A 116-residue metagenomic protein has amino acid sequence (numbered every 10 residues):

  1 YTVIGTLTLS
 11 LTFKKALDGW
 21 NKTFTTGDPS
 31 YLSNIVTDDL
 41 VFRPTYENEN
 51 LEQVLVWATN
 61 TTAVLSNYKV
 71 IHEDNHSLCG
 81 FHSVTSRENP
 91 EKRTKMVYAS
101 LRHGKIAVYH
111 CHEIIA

Functional and structural regions predicted by a protein language model:
Y1-L7, V41, E49, Q53-A116: A beta-strand edge to alpha-helix "cap/lid" segment located at domain peripheries
Y1-S30, N34, D38, N48: Short, low-complexity N-terminal intrinsically disordered segments enriched in polar/charged residues
W20-T23, F42-R43, T85: Alpha-helix C-capping/helix-to-loop hinge sites
L32-N34, R43-P44, Y109: Short, hydrophobic secondary-structure boundary micro-motifs
